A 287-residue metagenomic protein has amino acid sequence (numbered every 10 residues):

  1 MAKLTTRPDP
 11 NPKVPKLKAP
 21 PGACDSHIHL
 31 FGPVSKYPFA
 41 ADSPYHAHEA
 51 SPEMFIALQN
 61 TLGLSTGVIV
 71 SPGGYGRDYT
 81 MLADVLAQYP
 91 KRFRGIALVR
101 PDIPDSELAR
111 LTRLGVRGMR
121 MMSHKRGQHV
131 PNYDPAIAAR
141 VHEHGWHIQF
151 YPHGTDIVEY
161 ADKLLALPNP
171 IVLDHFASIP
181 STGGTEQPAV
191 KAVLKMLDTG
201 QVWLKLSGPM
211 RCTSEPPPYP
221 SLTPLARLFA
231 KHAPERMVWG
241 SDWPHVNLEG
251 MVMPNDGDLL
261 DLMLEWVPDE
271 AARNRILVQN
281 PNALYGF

Functional and structural regions predicted by a protein language model:
A2-G22, H48-T66, L228, P234-R236 (+1 more regions): Mid-to-C-terminal alpha-helical segments outside catalytic/metal-binding sites
A2-N11, G76-D156, D162, W203-P209: Active-site gating/metal-coordination segments in enzymes
K3-L4, P131-W239: Catalytic pocket-lining loop regions of alpha/beta-barrel enzymes, especially the amidohydrolase/enolase/GH5 lineages
C24-I28, G67-V70, R94-A97, M119-M121 (+4 more regions): Hydrophobic faces of well-ordered beta-strands that scaffold small-molecule active sites in alpha/beta enzyme cores
F31-V34, G74-R77, D102-D105, H129 (+4 more regions): Active-site environment of divalent metal-dependent phosphoester hydrolases
A40-Y75, R92-L98, V116-H124, W146-I148: Divalent metal-dependent hydrolysis catalytic cores, especially in the metallo-beta-lactamase
R77-F93, L225-A233, N255-L264: Short, electropositive alpha-helical surface patch
